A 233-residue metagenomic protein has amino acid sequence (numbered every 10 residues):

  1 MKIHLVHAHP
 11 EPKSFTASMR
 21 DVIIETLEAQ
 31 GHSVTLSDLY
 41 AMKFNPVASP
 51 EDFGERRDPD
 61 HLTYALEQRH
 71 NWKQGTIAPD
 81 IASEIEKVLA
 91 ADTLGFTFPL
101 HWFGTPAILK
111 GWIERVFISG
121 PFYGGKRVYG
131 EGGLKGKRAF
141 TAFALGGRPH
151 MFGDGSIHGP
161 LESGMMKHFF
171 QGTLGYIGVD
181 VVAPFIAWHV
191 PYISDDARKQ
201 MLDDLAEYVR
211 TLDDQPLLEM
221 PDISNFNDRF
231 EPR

Functional and structural regions predicted by a protein language model:
M1-F98, F103-P121, D203-R233: N-terminal beta1-alpha1-beta2 submodule of the flavodoxin-like/Rossmannoid cofactor-binding fold
H4-V6, T35-S37, F140-F143, V182-F185: Hydrophobic/aromatic beta-strand patches that form the interior of the parallel beta-sheet core in alpha/beta enzyme
A8-P10, A144, M151: Glycine-rich His-Gly loop
T93, R138-F140: Conserved catalytic-site loops of classical short-chain dehydrogenases/reductases
W102-F103, G146-R148: Solvent-exposed loop/turn segments at secondary-structure junctions within structured extracellular/periplasmic domains
G124-V128: A gly/proline- and charged-residue-enriched helix-loop-helix capping module
E131-G136: Short, conserved loop/helix-junction motifs that constitute active-site signature segments in enzyme catalytic cores
F152, I157-R233: Glycine-rich phosphate/pyrophosphate-binding loop and the adjoining helix
